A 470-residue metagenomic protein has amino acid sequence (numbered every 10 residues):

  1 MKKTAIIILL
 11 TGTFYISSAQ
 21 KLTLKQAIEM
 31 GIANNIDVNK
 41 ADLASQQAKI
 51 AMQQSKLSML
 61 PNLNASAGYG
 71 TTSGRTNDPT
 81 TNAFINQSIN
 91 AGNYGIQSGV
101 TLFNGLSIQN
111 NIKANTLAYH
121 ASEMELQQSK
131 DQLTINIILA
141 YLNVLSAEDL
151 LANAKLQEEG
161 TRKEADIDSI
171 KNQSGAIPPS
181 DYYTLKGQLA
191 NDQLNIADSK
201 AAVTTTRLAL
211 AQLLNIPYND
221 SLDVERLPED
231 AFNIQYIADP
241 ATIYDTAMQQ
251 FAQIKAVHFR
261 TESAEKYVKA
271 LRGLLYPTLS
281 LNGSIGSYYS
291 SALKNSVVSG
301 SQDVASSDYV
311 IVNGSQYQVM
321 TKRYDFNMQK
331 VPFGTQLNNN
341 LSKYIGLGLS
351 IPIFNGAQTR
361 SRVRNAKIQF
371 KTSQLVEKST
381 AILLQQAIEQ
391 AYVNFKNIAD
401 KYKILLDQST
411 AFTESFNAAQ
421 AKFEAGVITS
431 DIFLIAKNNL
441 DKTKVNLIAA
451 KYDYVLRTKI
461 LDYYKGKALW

Functional and structural regions predicted by a protein language model:
M1-M30, K200-D245, N295-S299, S306-D308 (+2 more regions): Terminal intrinsically disordered/low-complexity segments used for targeting and assembly
A19-N64, G68, G74, Y218 (+3 more regions): Bacterial Sec-pathway N-terminal export signals of envelope proteins
K21-L139, L279, G283, V310-K322 (+2 more regions): Short flexible linkers and secondary-structure junctions
N39-L43, K56, L102-K130, L156 (+5 more regions): Sec/SRP-type N-terminal targeting helices
L43, Q53, L57, N191-I216 (+1 more regions): Short segments within alpha-helical structural elements
S66-V100, L227-Q235, K269, N282-I351: Small/polar, glycine/serine/threonine/aspartate-rich low-complexity segments that form flexible
G95-Q97, Y141, Y244, G346-G348 (+1 more regions): Membrane-embedded beta-strand positions in outer-membrane beta-barrel channels/transporters
Q132-Q250, N394, I398, A418 (+1 more regions): Periplasmic alpha-helical coiled-coil/stalk elements that build and connect Gram-negative outer-membrane
